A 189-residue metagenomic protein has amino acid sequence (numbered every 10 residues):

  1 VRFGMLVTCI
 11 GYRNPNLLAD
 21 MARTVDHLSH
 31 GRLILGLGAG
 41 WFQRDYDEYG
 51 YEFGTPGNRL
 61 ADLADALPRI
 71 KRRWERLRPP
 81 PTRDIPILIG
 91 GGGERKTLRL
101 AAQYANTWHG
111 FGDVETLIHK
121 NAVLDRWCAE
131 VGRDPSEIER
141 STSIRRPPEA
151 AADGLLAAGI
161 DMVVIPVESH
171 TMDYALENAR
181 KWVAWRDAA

Functional and structural regions predicted by a protein language model:
V1-A189: Active-site-adjacent structural elements that line small-molecule/cofactor binding pockets in enzymes
